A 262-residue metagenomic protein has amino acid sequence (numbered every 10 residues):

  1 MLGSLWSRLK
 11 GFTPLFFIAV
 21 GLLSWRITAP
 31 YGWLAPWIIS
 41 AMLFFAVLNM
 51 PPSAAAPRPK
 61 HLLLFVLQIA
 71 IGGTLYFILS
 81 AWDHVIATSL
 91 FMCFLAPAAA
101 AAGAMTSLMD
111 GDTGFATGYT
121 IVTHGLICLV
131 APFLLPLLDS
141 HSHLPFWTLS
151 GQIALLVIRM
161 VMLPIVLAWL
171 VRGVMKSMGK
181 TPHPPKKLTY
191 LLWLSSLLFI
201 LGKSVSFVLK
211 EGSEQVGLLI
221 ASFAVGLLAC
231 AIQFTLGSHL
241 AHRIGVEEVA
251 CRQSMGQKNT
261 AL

Functional and structural regions predicted by a protein language model:
M1-L262: Alpha-helical transmembrane segments of multi-pass small-molecule/ion transporters
